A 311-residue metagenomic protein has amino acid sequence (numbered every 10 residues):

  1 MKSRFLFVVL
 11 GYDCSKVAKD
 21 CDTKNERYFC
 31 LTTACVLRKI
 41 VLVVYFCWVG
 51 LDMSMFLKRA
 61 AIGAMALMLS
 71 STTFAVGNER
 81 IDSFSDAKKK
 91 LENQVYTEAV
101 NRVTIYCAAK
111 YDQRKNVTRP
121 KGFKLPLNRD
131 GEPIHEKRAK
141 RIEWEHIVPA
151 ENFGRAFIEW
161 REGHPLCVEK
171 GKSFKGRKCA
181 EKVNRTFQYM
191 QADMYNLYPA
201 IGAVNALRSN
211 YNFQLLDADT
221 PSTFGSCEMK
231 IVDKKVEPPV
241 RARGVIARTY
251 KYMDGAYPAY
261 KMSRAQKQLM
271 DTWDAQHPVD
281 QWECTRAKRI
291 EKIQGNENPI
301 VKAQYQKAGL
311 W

Functional and structural regions predicted by a protein language model:
K2-S3, K19, K24-N25, K39-I40: Polybasic, lysine-rich low-complexity intrinsically disordered segments
K39-D52: Short, Lys/Arg-enriched N-terminal segments with co-localized hydrophobic residues within the first ~10-30 amino acids
S54-A64: Bacterial N-terminal signal peptides that target proteins for export
S70-T73: N-terminal signal peptide c-region/cleavage motif recognized by signal peptidases
V76-R141, M270-T272, W282-E283: Aromatic-lined ligand-binding clefts that engage carbohydrates, nucleic acids, or primary amines
E132-W311: Domain-level detector of nuclease and nuclease-like folds in predominantly extracellular/periplasmic contexts
